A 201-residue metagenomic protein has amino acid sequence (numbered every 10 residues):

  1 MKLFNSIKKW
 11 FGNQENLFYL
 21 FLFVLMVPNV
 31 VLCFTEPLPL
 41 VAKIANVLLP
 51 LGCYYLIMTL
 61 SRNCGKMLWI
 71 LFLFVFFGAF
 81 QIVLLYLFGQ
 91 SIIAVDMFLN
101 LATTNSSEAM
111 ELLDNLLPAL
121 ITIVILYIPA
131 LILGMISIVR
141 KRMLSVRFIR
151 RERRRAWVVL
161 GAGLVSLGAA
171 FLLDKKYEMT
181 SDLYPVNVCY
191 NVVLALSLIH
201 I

Functional and structural regions predicted by a protein language model:
K2-V188: Transmembrane and membrane-interface helices of multi-pass, inner-membrane envelope-modifying transferases
R142, L196-S197: Charged, low-complexity, helix-prone segments enriched in Lys/Glu/Asp/Gln
V186-L196: N-terminal pro-sequences and low-complexity stem/linker regions of secreted or lumenal proteins
I199-I201: Conserved small/polar residues in nucleotide/adenosyl-binding loops
